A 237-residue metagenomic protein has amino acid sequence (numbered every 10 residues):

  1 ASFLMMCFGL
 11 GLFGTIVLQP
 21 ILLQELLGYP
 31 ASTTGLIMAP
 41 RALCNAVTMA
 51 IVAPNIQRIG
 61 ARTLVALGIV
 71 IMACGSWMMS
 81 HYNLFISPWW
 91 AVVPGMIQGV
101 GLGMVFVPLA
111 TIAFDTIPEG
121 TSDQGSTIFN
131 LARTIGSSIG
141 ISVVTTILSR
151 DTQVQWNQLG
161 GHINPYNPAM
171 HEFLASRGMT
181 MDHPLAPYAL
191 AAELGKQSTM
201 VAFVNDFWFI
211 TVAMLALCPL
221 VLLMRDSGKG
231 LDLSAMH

Functional and structural regions predicted by a protein language model:
A1-Q124, G230-H237: Transmembrane core module of solute transporters
I112, I128-F129, R133-D226, D232-H237: Hydrophobic transmembrane architecture of multi-pass small-molecule transporters
